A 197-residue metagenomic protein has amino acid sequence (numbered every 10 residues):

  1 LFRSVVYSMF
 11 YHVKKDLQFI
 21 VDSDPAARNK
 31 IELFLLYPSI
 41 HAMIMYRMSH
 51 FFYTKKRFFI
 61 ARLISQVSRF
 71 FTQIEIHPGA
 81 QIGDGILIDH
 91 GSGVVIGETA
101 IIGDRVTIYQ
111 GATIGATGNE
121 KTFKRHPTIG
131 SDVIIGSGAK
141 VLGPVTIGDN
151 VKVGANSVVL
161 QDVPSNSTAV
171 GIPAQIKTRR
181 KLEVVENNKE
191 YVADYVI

Functional and structural regions predicted by a protein language model:
L1-T72, L182-I197: Terminal amphipathic alpha-helical/low-complexity segments used for targeting or macromolecular assembly
V6-V13, M43-Y53, I74-G79, S92-T99 (+2 more regions): Charged, low-complexity, helix/coiled-coil-prone segments
T72, H77-P78, G83-D84, D89-E98 (+10 more regions): Left-handed beta-helix
S167, I172-N187: Conserved beta-strand-loop-alpha-helix hinge in the C-terminal portion of ABC ATPase nucleotide-binding domains
